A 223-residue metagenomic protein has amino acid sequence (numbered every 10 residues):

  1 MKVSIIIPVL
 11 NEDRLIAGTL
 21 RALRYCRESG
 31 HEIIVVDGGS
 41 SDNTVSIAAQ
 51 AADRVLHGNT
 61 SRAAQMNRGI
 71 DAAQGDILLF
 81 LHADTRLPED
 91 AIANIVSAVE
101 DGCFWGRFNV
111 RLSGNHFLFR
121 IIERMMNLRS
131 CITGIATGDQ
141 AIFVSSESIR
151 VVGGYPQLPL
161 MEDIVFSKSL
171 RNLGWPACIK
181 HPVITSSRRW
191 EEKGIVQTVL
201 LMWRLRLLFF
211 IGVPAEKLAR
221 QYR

Functional and structural regions predicted by a protein language model:
K2-S4, E32, V165: Cell-envelope/extracellular polymer assembly enzymes that use nucleotide-activated donors
R14-G18, D42-A51, D90: Acidic helix N-cap motif at the loop->helix transition within catalytic regions of sugar-transfer enzymes
R21-G30: Short, acidic, metal-binding catalytic loop of nucleotide-sugar glycosyltransferases
H31, V45-A72: Conserved donor nucleotide-binding strand/loop of the catalytic core
D37-V45, T85: A conserved acidic beta->alpha catalytic loop
L78: Short aromatic/hydrophobic "clamp" motif used to bind/position activated sugar donors
E89-L118: Conserved donor NDP-sugar-binding/catalytic core segment of glycosyltransferases
K168-R223: Hydrophobic helical membrane-anchoring modules
